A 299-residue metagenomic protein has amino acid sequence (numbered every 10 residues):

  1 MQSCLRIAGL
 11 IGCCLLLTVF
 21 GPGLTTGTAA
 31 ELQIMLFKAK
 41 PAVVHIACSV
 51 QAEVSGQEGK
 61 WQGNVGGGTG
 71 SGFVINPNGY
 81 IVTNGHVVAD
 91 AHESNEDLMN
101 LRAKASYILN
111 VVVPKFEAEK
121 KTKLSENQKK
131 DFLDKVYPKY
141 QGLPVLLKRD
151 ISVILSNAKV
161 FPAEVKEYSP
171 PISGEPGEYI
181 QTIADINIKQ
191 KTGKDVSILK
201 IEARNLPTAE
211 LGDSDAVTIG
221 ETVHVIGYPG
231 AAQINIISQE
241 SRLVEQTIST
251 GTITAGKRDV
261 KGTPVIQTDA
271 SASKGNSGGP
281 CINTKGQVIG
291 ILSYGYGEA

Functional and structural regions predicted by a protein language model:
M1-G12: Bacterial N-terminal signal peptides that target proteins for export
L10-P22: Bacterial N-terminal signal peptides
L24-G85, H92, Y137-L146, A184-S197 (+1 more regions): N-terminal activation segment of mature serine protease catalytic domains
G27-M35, G67, S156, E164-Q190 (+3 more regions): Flexible, gly/ser-rich surface segments that form the specificity/activation loops bordering the active-site cleft
L36, A89, E96, K104 (+2 more regions): C-terminal subregion of chymotrypsin/trypsin-like serine protease catalytic domains
V43-A47, S71-I75, Y80-N84, D195-K200 (+4 more regions): Soluble periplasmic/extracytoplasmic beta-strand elements of cell-envelope proteins
F73-V74, A216-I219, S271-L292: Catalytic nucleophile loop of clan PA
N76-T182: Catalytic-histidine neighborhood of serine endopeptidases, predominantly the chymotrypsin-like S1/PA family
